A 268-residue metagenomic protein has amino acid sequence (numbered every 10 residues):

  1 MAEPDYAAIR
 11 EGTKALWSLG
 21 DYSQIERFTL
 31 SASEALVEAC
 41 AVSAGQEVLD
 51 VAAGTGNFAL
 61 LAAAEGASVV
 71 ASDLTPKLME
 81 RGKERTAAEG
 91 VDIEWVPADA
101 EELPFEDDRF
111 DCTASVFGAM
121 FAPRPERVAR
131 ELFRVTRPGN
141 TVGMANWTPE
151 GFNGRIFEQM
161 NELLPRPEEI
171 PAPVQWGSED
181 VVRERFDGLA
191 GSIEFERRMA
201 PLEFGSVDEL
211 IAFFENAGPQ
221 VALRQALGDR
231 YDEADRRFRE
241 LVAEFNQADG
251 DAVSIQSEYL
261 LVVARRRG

Functional and structural regions predicted by a protein language model:
A2-Q46, N57, R81: Conserved class I S-adenosyl-L-methionine
E3-Y6, V174-G268: Conserved Class I S-adenosyl-L-methionine
E47-E102, R127: Class I SAM-dependent methyltransferase SAM/SAH-binding core
E101-C112: A short acidic, Gly/Pro-enriched loop at the edge of an enzyme's catalytic core that lines a small-molecule cofactor
D111-E126: A short SAM/SAH-binding and catalytic strip from SAM-dependent methyltransferases
E126-R127, F133, R137-S206, V221-R224: Conserved catalytic/acceptor-binding region of the Class I
